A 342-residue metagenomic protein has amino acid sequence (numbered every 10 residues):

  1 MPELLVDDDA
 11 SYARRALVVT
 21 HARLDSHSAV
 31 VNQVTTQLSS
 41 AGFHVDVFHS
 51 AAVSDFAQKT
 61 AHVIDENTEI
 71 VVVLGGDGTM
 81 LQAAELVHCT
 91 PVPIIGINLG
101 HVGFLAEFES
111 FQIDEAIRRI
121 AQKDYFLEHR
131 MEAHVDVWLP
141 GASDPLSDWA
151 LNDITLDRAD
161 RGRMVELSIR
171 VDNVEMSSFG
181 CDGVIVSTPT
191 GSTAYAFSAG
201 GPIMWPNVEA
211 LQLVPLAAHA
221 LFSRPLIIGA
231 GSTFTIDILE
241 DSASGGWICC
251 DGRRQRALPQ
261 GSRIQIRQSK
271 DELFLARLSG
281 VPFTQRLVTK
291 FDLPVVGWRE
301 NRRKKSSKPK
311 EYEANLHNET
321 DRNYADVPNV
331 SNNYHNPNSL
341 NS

Functional and structural regions predicted by a protein language model:
M1-I70, L74, F111-F126, V137-D148 (+2 more regions): ATP/NTP phosphate-donor binding region
P2-L5, L156, D172-E175, R224-S342: ATP/nucleoside-binding phosphotransfer catalytic cores, i.e., glycine-rich phosphate-binding loops
H21, V72, G76, N98 (+2 more regions): A residue-level signal for conserved active-site and pocket-lining positions in enzyme catalytic cores
R23, G76-T79, V102, T190-S192: Short glycine-rich anion-binding loops that position phosphate/pyrophosphate groups of nucleotides and phosphorylated
H27-S28, G78-A84, T193-S198: Short glycine/serine/threonine-rich phosphate/pyrophosphate-binding segments that cradle anionic phosphate groups
Q82, V87-G100: Gly/Ser-rich helix-loop-strand patches that form or flank binding pockets for ribonucleotide-derived cofactors
V102-D182: Catalytic core of DAGKc-family lipid kinases
V174-F222: Gly/Ser/Thr-rich active-site loops/lids in small-molecule metabolic enzymes that frequently grip phosphoryl groups
